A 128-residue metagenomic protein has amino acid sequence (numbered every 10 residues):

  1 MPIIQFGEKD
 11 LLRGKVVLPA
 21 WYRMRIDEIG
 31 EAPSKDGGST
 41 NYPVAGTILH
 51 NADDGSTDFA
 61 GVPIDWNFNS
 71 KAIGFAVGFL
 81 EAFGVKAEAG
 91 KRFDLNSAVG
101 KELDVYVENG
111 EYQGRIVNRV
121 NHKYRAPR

Functional and structural regions predicted by a protein language model:
M1-R128: Short beta-rich binding modules
